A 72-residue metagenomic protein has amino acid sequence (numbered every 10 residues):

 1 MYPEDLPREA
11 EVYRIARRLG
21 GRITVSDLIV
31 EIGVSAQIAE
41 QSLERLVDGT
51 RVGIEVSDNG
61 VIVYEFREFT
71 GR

Functional and structural regions predicted by a protein language model:
M1-R72: Long, charge-rich, low-complexity intrinsically disordered regions
